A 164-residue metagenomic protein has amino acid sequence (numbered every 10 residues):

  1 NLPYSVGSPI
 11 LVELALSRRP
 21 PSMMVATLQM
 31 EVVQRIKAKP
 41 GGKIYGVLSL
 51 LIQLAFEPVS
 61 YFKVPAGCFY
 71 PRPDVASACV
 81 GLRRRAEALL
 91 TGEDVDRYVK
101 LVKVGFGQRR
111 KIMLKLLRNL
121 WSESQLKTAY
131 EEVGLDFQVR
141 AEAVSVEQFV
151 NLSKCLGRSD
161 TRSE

Functional and structural regions predicted by a protein language model:
V6-V139, N151-R162: Class I S-adenosyl-L-methionine
E142: Conserved phosphate/pyrophosphate-binding and hydrolysis machinery centered on Walker-type P-loop NTPases, extending
